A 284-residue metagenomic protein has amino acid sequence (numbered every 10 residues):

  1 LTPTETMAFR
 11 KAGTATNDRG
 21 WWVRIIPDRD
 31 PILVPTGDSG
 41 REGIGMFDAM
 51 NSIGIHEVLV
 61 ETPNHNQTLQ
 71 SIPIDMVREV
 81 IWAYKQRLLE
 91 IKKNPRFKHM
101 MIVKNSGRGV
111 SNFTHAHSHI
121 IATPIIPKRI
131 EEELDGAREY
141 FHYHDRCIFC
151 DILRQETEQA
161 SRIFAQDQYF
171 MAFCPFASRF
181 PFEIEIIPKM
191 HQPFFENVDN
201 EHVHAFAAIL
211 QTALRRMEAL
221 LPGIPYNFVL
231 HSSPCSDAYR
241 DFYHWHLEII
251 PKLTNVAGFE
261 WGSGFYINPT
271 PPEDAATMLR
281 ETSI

Functional and structural regions predicted by a protein language model:
L1-I284: HIT superfamily nucleotide-processing domains
